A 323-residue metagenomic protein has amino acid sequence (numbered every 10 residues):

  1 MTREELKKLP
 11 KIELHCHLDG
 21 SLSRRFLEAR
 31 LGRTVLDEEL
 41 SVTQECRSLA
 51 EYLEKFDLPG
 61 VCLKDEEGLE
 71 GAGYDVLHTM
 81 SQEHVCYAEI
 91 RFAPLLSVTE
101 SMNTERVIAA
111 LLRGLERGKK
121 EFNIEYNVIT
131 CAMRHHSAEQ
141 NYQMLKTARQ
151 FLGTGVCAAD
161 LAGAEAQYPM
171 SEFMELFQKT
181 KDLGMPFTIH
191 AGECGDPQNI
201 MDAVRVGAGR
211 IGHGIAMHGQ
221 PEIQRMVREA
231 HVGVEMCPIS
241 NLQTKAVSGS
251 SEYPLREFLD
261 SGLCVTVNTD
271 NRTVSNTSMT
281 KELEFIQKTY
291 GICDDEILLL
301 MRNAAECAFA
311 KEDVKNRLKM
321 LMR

Functional and structural regions predicted by a protein language model:
M1-M185, C194-N199, R205, G209-R210 (+2 more regions): Metal-cofactor-binding active-site regions of metalloenzymes
